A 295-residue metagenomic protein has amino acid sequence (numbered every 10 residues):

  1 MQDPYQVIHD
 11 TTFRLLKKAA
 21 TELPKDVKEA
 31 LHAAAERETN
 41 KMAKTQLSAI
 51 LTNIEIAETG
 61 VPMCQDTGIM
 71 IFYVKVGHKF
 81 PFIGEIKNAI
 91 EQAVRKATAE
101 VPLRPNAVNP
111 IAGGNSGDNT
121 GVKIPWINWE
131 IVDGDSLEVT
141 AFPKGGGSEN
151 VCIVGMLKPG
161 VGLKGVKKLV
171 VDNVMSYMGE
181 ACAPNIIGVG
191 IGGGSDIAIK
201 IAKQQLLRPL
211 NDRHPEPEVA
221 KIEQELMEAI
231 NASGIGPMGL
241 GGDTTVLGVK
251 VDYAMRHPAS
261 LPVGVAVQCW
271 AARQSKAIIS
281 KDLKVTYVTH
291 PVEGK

Functional and structural regions predicted by a protein language model:
M1-V189, G194-K295: Non-transmembrane, aqueous-exposed alpha-helical and coiled segments at domain scale
